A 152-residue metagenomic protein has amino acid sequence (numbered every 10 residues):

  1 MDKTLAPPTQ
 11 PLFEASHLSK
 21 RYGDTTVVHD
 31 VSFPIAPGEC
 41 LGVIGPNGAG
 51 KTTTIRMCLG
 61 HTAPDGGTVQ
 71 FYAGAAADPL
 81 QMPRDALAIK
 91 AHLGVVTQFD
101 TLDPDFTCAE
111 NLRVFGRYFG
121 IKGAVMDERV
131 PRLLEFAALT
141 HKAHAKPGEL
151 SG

Functional and structural regions predicted by a protein language model:
L41-V43, I55: Short hydrophobic beta-strand immediately N-terminal to the Walker A/P-loop
P46-G50: Walker A (P-loop) phosphate-binding loop of ABC-type ATPase nucleotide-binding domains
L59: Helix-to-loop junction immediately C-terminal to a conserved catalytic motif
G67-M82, A88-I89: Conserved ABC transporter NBD signature motif
K90-A91, D105-R113: Short coil-to-helix segment of the ABC ATPase nucleotide-binding domain corresponding to the Q-loop/switch region
D105, A145-L150: Conserved ABC ATPase signature
R113, R117, A124-K142: Conserved ABC ATPase "signature" region
